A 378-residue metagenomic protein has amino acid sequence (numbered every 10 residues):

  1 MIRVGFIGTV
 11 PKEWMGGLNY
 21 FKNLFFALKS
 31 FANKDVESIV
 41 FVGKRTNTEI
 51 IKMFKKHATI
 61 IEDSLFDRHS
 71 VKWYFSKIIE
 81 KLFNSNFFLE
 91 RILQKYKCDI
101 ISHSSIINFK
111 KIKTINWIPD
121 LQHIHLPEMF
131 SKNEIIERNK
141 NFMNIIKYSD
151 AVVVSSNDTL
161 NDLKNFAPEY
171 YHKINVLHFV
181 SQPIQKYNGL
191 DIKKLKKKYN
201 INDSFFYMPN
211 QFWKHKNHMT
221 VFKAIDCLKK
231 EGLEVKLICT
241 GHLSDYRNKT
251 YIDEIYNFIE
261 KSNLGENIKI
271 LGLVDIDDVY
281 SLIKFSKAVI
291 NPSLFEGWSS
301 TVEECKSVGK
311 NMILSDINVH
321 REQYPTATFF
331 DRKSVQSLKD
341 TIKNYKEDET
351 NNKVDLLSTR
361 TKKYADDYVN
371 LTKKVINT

Functional and structural regions predicted by a protein language model:
M1-T378: Carbohydrate transferase catalytic cores enriched for Leloir-type hexosyltransferases
